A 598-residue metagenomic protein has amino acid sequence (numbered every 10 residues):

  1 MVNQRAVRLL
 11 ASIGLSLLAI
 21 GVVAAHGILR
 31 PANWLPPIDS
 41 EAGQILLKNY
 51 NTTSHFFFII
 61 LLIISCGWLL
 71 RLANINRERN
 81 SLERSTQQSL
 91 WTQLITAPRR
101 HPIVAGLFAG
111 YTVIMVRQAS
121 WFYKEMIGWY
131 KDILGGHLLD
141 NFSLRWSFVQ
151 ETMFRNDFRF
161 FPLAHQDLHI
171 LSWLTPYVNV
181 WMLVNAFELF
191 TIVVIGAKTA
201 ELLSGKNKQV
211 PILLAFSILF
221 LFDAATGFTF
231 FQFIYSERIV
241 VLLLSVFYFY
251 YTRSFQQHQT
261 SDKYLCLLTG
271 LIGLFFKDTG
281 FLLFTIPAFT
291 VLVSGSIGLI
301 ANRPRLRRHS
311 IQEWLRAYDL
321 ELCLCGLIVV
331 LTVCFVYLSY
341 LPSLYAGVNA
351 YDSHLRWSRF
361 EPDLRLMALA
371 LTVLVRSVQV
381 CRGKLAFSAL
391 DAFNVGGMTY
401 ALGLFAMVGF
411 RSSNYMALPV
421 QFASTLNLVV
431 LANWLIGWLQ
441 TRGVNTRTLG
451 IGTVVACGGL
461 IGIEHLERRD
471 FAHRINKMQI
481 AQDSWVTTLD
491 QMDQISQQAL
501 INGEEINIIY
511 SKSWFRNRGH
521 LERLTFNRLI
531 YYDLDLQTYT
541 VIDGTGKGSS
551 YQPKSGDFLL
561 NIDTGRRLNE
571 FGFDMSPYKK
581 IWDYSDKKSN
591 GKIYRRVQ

Functional and structural regions predicted by a protein language model:
M1-A24, Q44-V116: Start-transfer (signal-anchor) and selected internal transmembrane alpha helices of multi-pass inner/ER membrane
L35-Q44, P102-F160, L168-W173, A417: Extracytoplasmic loop-helix module adjacent to an early transmembrane segment
L183-N207, V246-F249: Transmembrane-helix motifs of polytopic, lipid-linked glycan transferases
A197-D223, V241-L242: Transmembrane-helix signature of polytopic, membrane-embedded enzymes that assemble or transfer cell-envelope glycans
D223-A225, Y337-L341, V408, L431-W434 (+1 more regions): Transmembrane alpha-helical segments
E237, F360-L364, G409-G443: Hydrophobic/aromatic-rich transmembrane helices and adjacent perimembrane loops
L244-K263, A301: Membrane-interface transmembrane helices that cradle and orient dolichyl/undecaprenyl
A456-T525, L529, S589-Q598: Membrane-embedded, lumen/periplasm-facing catalytic core of multi-pass transferases that use lipid-linked donors
